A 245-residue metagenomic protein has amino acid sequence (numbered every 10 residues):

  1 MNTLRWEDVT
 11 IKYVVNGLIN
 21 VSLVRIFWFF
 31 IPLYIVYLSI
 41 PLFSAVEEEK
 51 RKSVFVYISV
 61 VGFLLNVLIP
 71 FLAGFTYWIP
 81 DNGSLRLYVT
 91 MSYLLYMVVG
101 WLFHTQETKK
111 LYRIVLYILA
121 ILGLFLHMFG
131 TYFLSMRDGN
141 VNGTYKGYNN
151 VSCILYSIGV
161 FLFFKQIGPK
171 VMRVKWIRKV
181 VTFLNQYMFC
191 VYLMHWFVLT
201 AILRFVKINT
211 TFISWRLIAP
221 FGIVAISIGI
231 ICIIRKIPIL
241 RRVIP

Functional and structural regions predicted by a protein language model:
M1, S59-L72, A120-L134, F197: Aromatic-anchored segments of alpha-helical transmembrane domains
M1-L38, I58-D81, V160-F161: Membrane-interface helix-loop-helix regions
G17-P32, A73-Y96, M128-G159: Interfacial loop-to-helix transition and helix-capping segments at the boundaries of transmembrane helices
Y37-L64, L102-L119: Solvent-exposed interhelical
P41-E49, V99-T108, L162-M172, I233-I237: Structural signal for the C-terminal ends of transmembrane alpha-helices and the immediately following loop
V54-E107: Loop-centered beta-sheet repeat module
T108-R178, I213: Alpha-helical transmembrane segments and terminal signal-anchor/GPI-anchor hydrophobic tails, characterized by long
G168-N185, W196-P245: C-terminal "closing" transmembrane helix and its immediate cytosolic amphipathic cap in multi-pass membrane proteins
